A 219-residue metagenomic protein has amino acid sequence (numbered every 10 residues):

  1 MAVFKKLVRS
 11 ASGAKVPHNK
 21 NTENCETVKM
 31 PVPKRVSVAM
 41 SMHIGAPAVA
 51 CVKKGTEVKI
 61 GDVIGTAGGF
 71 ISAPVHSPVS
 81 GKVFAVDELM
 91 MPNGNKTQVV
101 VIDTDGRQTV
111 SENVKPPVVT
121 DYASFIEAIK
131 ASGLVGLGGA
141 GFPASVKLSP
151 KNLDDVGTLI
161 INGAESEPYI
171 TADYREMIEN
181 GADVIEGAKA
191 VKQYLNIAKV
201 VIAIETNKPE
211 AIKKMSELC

Functional and structural regions predicted by a protein language model:
M1-C51, V101: N-terminal, Lys/Arg-enriched amphipathic/low-complexity engagement segments that precede the first folded domain
G13, K59, V79: Short, ordered coil/turn segments that flank beta-strands lining enzyme active or ligand-binding pockets
V28-R35, V52, V58-K59, D154 (+2 more regions): N-terminal glycine-rich anion-binding loops that anchor highly charged ligand groups
M40-M42, G68, D87: Short, well-ordered turn and helix-capping elements at secondary-structure junctions
A48, K54, I71-P74: Short, conserved secondary-structure segments in the cores of folded domains
K53-T66, A85: Short, well-structured beta-strand-loop connectors
I71-C219: Iron-sulfur-associated redox domains of electron-transfer enzymes in respiratory and anaerobic energy metabolism
